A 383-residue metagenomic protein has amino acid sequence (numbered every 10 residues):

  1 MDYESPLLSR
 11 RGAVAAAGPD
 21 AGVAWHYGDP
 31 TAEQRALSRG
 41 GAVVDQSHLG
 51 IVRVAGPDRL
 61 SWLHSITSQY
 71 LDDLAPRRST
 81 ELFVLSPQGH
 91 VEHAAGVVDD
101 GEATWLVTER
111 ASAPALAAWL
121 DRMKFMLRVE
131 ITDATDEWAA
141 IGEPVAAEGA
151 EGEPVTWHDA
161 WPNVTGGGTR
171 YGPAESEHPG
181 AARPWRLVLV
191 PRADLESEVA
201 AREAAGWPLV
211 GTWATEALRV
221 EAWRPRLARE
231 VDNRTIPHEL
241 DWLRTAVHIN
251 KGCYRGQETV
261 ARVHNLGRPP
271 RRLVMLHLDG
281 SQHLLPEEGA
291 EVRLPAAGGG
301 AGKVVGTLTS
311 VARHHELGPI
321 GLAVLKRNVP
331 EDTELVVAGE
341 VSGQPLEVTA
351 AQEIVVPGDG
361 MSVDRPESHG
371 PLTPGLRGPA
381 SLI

Functional and structural regions predicted by a protein language model:
M1-T80, L85, H90, P379-I383: Acidic, proline/glycine-enriched N-terminal capping motif
P30-R39, R78-A94, K124-L127, W161-S176 (+1 more regions): Short amphipathic beta-strand starts and helix->beta connectors
A42-S65, E130-G149, R268-G280: Short glycine-/aliphatic-rich beta-strand segments at the starts of folded cytosolic domains
I51, H93-P225: Acidic, low-complexity central loop/insert segments
I66-L71, L120-F125, R202-W207, H264 (+3 more regions): Short, solvent-exposed amphipathic alpha-helical segments in soluble enzyme and RNA/protein-processing domains
P76-R78, V155-G167, Y171, W223-A228 (+4 more regions): Glycine-centered loop/turn motifs
L187-G280: Anionic-ligand-binding alpha/beta catalytic cores of soluble enzymes and soluble regulatory domains that recognize
L243-V247, Q257, A261-I383: Glycine-rich, small/acidic residue-mixed loop/short-helix segments
